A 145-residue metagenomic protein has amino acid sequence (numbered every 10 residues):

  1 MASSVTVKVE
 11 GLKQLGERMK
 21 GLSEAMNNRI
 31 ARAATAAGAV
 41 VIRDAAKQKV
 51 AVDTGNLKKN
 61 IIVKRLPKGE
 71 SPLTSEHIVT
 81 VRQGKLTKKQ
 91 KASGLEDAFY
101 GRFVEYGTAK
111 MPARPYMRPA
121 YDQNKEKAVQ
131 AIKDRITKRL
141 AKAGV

Functional and structural regions predicted by a protein language model:
M1-T80, D97-V145: Short, Lys/Arg-rich flexible segments
Q83-A98: Short, surface-exposed beta-strand/loop "edge" segments at domain boundaries and coil↔beta transitions
